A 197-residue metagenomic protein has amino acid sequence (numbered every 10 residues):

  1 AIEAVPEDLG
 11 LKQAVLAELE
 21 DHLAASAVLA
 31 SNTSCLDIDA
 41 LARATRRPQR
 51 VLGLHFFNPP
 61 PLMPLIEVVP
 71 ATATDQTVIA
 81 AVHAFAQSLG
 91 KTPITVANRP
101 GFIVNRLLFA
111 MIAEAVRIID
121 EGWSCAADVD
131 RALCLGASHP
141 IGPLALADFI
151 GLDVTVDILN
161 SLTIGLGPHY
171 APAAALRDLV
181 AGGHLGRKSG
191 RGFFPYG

Functional and structural regions predicted by a protein language model:
A1-A4, A30, V82, A115 (+3 more regions): Buried hydrophobic positions in well-ordered alpha/beta secondary-structure cores of metabolic enzymes
A1-V28, L36-D37: Rossmann-like NAD(P)-binding element
K12, P61-L65, M111-I112, T155: N-terminal alpha-helical segment
A17, D21, D39, R43 (+3 more regions): Solvent-exposed alpha-helical segments within well-ordered globular domains of core cellular machineries
S26-A97, F102-R106: Rossmann-fold dinucleotide-binding core
Q76-A80, Q87-N98, D120-E121, A126-G197: NAD(P)-dependent Rossmann-like dehydrogenase/reductase catalytic/cofactor-binding core
L107-W123: Flexible helical/loop "lid" subdomain adjacent to adenine-nucleotide binding pockets
